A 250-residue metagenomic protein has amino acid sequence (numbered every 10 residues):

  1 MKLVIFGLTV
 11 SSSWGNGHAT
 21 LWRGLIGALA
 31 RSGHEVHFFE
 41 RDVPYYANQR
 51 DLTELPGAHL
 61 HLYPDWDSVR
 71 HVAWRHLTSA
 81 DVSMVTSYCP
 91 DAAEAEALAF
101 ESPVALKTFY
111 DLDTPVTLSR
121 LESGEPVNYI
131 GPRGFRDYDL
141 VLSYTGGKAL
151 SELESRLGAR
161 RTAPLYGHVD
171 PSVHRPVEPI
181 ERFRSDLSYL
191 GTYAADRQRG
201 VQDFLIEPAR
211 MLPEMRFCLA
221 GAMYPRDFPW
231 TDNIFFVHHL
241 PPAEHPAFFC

Functional and structural regions predicted by a protein language model:
M1-L3: Extreme N-terminal starter segment of soluble prokaryotic enzymes
G7, G15, R23-G27, H37-L153 (+2 more regions): Extended catalytic core of nucleotide-activated donor transferases of GT-like folds
S12-N16, L118-S119, A195-Q198: A generic structural signal for short coil/turn motifs at secondary-structure boundaries
L21, G27, D170-C250: Conserved catalytic-core segment of nucleotide-activated headgroup transferases in glycan assembly
V36-H37, K107, T162, M215-F217: Hydrophobic anchor at the start of a short beta-strand that flanks the dinucleotide cofactor-binding loop
T78, S102, R136, L157-R160 (+3 more regions): Structured loop/turn residues at beta-strand edges in well-structured enzyme cores
L165-H168: Carbohydrate-associated surface elements
